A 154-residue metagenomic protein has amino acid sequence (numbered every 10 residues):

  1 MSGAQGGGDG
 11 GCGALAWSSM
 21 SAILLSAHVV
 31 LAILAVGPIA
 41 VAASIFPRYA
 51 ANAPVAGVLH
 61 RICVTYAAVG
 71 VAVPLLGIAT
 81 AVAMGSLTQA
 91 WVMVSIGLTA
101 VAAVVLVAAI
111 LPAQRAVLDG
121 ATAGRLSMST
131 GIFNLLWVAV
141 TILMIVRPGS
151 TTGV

Functional and structural regions predicted by a protein language model:
D9-V154: Polytopic transmembrane helical bundles with strong interfacial aromatic enrichment
